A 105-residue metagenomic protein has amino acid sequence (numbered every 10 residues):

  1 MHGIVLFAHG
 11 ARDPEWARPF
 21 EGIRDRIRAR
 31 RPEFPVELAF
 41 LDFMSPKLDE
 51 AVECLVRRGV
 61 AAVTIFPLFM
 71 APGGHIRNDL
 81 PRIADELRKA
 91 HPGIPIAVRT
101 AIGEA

Functional and structural regions predicted by a protein language model:
M1-A105: Extended amphipathic ligand-handling, pore-lining, and cofactor/metal-binding catalytic surfaces
